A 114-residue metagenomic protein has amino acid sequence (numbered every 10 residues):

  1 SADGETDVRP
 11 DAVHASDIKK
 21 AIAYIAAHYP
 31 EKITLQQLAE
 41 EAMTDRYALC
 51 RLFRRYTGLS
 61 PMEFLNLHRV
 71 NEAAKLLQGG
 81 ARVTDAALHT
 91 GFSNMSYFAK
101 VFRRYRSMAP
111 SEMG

Functional and structural regions predicted by a protein language model:
S1-D7, R51: Linker/hinge segments immediately adjacent to helix-turn-helix/homeobox DNA-binding domains
G4, D11, G58, G79-G80 (+2 more regions): Residue-identity detector for glycine
E5-I33, A39-A42, E63-A81: A short, Lys/Arg-enriched amphipathic alpha-helix from helix-turn-helix/homeodomain DNA-binding modules
A26, E31-H68, A87-M113: Basic/polar phosphate-binding segments, predominantly the helix-turn-helix DNA-binding elements of transcriptional
